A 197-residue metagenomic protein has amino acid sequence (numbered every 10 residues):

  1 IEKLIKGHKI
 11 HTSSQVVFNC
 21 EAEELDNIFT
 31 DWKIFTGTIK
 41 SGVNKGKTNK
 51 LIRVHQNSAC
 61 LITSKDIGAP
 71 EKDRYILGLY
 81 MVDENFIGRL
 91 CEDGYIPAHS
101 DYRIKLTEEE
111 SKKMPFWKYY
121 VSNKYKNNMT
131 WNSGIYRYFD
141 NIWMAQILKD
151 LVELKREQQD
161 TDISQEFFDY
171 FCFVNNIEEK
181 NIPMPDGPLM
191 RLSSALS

Functional and structural regions predicted by a protein language model:
I1-G7, G88-S197: Contiguous surface segments at macromolecular interaction interfaces
K3-N57, E71: Short N-terminal edge-element motif at the start of the domain
K65-E71: Short, charged beta-turn/beta-strand-edge "cap" motif at the junction between a beta-strand and an adjacent loop
K72-Y75, C91-E92: A short secondary-structure junction signal
R74-F86: Short beta-strand-centered aromatic/proline hotspots
